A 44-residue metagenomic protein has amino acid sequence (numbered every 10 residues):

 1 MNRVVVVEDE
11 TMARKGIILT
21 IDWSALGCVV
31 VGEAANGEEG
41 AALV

Functional and structural regions predicted by a protein language model:
M1-R3: Non-catalytic signal-transmission and effector/linker regions of two-component phosphorelay proteins
E8: Conserved acidic carboxylate
T11-G32: Two-component/phosphorelay signaling modules centered on CheY-like receiver
I18, E33-V44: Acidic, metal-coordinating helix/loop segments flanking the phosphotransfer/catalytic sites of two-component signaling
